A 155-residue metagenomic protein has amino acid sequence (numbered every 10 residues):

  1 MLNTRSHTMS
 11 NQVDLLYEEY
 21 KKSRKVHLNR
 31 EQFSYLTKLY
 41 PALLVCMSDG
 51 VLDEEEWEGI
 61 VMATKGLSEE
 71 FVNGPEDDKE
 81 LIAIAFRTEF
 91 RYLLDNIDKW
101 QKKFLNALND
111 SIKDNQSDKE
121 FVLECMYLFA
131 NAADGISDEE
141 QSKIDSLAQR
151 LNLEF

Functional and structural regions predicted by a protein language model:
L2-M47, V51-F155: Small-residue-enriched hydrophobic alpha-helices in membranes
